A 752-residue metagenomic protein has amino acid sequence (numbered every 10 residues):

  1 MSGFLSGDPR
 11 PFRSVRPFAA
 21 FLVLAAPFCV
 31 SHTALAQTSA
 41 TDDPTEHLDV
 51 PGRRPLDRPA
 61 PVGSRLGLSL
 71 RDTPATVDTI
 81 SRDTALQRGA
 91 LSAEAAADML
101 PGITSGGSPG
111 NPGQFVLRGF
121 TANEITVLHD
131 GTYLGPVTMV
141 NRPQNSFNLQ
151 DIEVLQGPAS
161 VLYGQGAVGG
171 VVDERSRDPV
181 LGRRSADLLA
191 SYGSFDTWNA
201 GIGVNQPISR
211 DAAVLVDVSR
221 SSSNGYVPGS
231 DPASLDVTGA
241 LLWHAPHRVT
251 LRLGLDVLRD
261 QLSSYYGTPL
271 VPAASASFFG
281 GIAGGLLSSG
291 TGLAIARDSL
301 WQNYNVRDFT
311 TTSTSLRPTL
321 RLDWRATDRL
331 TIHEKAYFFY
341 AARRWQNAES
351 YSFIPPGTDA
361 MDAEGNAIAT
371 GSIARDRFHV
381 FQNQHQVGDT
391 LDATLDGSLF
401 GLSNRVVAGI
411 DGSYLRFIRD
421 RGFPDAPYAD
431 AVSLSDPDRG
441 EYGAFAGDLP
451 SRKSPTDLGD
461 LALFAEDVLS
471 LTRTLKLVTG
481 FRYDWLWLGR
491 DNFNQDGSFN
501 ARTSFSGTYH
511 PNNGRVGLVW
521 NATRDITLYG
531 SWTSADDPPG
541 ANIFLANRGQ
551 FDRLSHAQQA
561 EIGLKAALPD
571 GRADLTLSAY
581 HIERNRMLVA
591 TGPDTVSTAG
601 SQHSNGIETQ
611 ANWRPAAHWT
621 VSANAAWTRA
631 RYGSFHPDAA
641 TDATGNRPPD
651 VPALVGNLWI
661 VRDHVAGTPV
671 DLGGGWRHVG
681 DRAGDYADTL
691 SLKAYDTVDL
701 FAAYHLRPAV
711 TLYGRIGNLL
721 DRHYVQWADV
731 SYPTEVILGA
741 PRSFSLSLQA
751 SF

Functional and structural regions predicted by a protein language model:
F4, R677-D685, A703-F752: C-terminal beta-signal and adjacent terminal beta-strands/loops of Gram-negative outer-membrane beta-barrel proteins
S105, V116, T132-Q156, R175 (+1 more regions): Short acidic/polar hinge/loop motifs at secondary-structure boundaries that mediate gating or recognition
F147-Q150, Q156, V161-G239, A245-V249 (+2 more regions): Outer-membrane beta-barrel translocator/receptor signature
S221, G225, T238-H244, R248-D323 (+5 more regions): Acidic/polar loop-and-plug regions of large Gram-negative outer-membrane beta-barrel proteins
H244-P246, Q384, S403-V407, D411-L415 (+3 more regions): Structural signature of Gram-negative outer-membrane beta-barrels, strongest in the C-terminal barrel of TonB-dependent
P318-Y340, I373-F493, T576: Face-selective signature of the C-terminal outer-membrane beta-barrel domain
D323-R325, R329-Y337, A341-E349, N521 (+4 more regions): Membrane-embedded beta-barrel scaffold of Gram-negative outer-membrane proteins
T474, H581-E583, T598-Y686, L720 (+1 more regions): Gram-negative outer-membrane beta-barrel transporters
